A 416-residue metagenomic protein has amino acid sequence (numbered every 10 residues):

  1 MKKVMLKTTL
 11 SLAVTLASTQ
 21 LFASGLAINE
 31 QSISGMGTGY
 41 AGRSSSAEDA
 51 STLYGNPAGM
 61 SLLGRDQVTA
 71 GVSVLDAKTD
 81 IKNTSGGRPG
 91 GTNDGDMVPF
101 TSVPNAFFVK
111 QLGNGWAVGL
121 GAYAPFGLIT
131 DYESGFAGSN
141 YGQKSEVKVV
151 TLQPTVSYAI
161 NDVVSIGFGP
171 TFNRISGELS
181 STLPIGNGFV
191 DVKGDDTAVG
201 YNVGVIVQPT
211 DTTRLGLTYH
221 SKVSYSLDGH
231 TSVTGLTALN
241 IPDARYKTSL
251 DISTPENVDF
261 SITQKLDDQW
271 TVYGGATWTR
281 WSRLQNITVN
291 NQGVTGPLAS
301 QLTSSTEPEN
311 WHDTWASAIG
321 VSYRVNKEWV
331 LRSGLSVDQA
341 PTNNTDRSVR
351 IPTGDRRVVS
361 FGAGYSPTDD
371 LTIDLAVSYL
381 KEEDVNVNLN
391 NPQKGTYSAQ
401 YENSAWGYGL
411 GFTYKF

Functional and structural regions predicted by a protein language model:
M1-A23: Gram-negative bacterial Sec-dependent N-terminal signal peptides
K2, A13-V14, I28, M60 (+2 more regions): A general structural signal for short secondary-structure junctions and capping/turn motifs
S24-G39, I81, G86-N93, F100-F416: Outer-membrane beta-barrel porins/channels
A27-G42, S61-T79: Transmembrane beta-strand segments of Gram-negative outer membrane beta-barrel proteins
R43-E48, L53-G64, F108-N114, I160: Outer-membrane beta-barrel pore proteins
L53-Y54, Q67-S73, F107-V109, A117-G121: Short, conserved beta-strand segments within well-ordered enzyme catalytic domains that often line or immediately flank
